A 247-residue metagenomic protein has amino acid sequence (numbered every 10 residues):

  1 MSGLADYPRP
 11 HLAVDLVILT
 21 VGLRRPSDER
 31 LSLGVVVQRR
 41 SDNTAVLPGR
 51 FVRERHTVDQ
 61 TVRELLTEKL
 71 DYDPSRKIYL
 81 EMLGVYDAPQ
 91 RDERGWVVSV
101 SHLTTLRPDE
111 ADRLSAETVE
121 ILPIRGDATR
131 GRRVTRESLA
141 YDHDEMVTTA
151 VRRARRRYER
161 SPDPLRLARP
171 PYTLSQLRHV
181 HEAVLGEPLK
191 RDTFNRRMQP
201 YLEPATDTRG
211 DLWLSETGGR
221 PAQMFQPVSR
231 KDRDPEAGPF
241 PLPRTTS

Functional and structural regions predicted by a protein language model:
S2-A45: N-terminal strand-loop-strand
P10, V21, Q38, T57-Q60 (+2 more regions): Basic, often amphipathic N-terminal segments
E29-Y72, R157-T173, H179-E182: Conserved Nudix-box catalytic region and its N-terminal flanking loop in Nudix hydrolases and closely related
D73-L83, R191: A short coil-to-beta-strand element that immediately follows conserved catalytic motifs
A88-R113, A150-R152, P221-D232: Active-site-adjacent beta-strand/loop module that shapes the phosphate/pyrophosphate-binding cleft
S101-T104, D112-E159, L167-V180, T193-Q199 (+2 more regions): NUDIX/MutT-family hydrolases
A183-K190: Short, basic interhelical loop/turn and adjoining N-cap of the next helix at nucleic-acid- or acidic-partner-contacting
D207-S247: Long, intrinsically disordered, low-complexity Ser/Thr/Pro-rich regulatory/activation regions of nuclear proteins
